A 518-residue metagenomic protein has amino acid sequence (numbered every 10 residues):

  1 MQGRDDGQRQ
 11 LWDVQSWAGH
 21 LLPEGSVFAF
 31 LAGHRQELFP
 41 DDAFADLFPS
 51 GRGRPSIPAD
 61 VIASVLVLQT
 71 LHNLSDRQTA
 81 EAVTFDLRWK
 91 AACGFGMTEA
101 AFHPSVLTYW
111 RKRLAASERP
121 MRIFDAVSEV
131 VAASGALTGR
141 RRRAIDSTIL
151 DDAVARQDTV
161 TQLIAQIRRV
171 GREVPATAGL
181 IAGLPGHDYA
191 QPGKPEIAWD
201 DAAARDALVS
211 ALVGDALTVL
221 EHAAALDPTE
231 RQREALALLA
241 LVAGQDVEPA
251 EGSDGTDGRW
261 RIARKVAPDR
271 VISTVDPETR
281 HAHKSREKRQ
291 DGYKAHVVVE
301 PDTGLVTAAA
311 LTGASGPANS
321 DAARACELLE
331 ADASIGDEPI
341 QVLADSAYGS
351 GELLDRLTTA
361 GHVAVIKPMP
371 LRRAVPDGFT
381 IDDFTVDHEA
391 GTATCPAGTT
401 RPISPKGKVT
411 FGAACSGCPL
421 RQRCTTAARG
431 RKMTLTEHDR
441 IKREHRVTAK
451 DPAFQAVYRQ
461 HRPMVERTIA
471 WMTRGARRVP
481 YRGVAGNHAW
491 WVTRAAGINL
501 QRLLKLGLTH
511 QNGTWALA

Functional and structural regions predicted by a protein language model:
M1-R52: Basic, low-complexity segments
F39, T70-N73, L87, A91 (+1 more regions): Short alpha-helix boundary/capping elements
P55-P58: Short helix-capping and inter-helix turn/linker motifs at the boundaries of alpha-helical repeat units
V61-N73: Alpha-helical support elements that line or immediately flank enzyme active sites and cofactor-binding pockets
Q78, V83, M97-A100, T108-A518: Anion-binding and metal-coordination hotspots
A92-G96: Acidic, metal-binding active-site segment of PIN/NYN-like and related structure-specific nucleases
